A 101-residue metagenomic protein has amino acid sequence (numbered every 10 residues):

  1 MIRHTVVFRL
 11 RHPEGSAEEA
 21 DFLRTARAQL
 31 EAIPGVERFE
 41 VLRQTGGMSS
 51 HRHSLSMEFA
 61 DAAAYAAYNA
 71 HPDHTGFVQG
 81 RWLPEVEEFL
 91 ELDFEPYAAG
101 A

Functional and structural regions predicted by a protein language model:
I2-R9: Active-site-flanking beta-strand signature of metal-NTP-handling nucleotidyl enzymes and homologous cyclase-like
H4, H53, H71-H74: Histidine-centered active-site/metal-ligand motif
R11-E14, A98: Short histidine/acidic/glycine/proline-rich micro-motifs that form metal- and phosphate-coordinating active-site loops
P13, T45-G47, A62: Short Gly/Pro-enriched loop/turn and capping motifs at secondary-structure junctions
E14-A20, A64-A67: Short, conserved charged micro-motifs
T25, E31-I33, E58-L92: An amphipathic, aromatic/His-enriched active-site/gating alpha helix that lines ligand/cofactor pockets
A28-S54: Short, glycine- and small/hydrophobic-rich beta-strand elements in well-ordered beta-sheets
E40-S49, Q79-A101: Glycine-rich beta-strand-turn "strand-cap" elements at beta-sheet edges
